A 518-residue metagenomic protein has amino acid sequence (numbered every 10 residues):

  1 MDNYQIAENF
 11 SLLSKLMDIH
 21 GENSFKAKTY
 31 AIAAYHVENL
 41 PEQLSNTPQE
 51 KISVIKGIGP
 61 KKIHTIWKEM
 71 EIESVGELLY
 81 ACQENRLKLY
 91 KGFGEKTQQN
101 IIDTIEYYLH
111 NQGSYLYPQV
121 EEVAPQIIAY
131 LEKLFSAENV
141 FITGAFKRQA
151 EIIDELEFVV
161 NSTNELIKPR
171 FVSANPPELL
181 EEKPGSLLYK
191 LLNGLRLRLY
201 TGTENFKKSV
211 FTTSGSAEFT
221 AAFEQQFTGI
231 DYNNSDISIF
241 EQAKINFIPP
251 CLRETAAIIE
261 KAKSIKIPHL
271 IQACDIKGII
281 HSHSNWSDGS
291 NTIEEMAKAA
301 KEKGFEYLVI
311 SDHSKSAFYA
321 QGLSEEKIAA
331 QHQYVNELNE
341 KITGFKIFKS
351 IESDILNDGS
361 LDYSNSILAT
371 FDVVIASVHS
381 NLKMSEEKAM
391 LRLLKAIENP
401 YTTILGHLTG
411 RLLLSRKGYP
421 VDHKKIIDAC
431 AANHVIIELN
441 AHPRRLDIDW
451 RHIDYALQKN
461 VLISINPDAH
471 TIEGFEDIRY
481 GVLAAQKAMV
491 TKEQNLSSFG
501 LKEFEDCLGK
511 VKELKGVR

Functional and structural regions predicted by a protein language model:
M1-E84, L89-K91, N100-Y107, E241 (+1 more regions): Long, highly charged, low-complexity intrinsically disordered interaction regions that mediate electrostatic DNA/RNA
Y107-P118: Solvent-exposed, charged amphipathic helical/linker segments at domain boundaries
P118, E122-F135, I142, I248-L252 (+2 more regions): Amphipathic alpha-helical
P125-L166: Active-site nucleotide-donor binding segment shared across nucleotidyl transfer reactions
Q149-T163, I167-S284, S290-G304, K315-F345 (+1 more regions): Charged catalytic cores and adjacent phosphate/nucleic-acid-binding surfaces used for phosphate/nucleic-acid chemistry
S350-S353, Y480: Active-site catalytic microenvironments in core metabolic enzymes, especially phosphate/sugar-handling
